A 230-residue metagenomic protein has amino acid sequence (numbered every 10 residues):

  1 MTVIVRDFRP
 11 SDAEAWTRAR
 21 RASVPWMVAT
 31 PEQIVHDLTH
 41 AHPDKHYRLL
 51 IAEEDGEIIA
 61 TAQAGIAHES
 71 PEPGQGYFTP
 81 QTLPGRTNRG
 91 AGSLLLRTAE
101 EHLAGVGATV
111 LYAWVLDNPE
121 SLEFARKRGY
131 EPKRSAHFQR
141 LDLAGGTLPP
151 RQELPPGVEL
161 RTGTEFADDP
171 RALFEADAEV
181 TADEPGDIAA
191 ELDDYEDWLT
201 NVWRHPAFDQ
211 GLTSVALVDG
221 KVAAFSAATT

Functional and structural regions predicted by a protein language model:
M1-L38, Q152-D193, D197: Short amphipathic alpha-helix that is part of the acyltransferase structural core
R6, L50-I51, H137-Q139, V215: Conserved hydrophobic/aromatic positions in well-ordered beta-strands
P10-A13, R20-D117, V218, V222-T230: Conserved donor-binding loop and adjoining core beta-sheet/short helix segment in diverse acyl/aminoacyl transferases
H36-L38, R126, T200-V202: A generic local structural motif
T39-H40, H68, P150, W203-H205: Short, flexible, glycine/charge-rich loop motifs used to bind or transfer phosphoryl groups or to couple energy/partner
Y47, R134-F138, G211: Short hydrophobic/aromatic beta-strand or adjacent loop that forms the aromatic wall/cage of a ligand/substrate-binding
H68, P84-E165: Acyl-donor-binding surface of acyltransferase catalytic domains
E184-G220, F225: A mid-sequence, solvent-exposed acidic-amphipathic segment
